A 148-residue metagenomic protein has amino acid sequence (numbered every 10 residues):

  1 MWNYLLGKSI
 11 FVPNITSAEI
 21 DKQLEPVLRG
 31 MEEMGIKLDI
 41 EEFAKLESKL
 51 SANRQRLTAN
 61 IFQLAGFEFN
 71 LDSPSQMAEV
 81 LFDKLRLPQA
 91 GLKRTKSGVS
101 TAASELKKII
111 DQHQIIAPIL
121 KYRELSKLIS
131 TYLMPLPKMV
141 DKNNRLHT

Functional and structural regions predicted by a protein language model:
M1-T148: Conserved "right-hand" nucleotidyltransferase catalytic core of DNA-directed polymerases
